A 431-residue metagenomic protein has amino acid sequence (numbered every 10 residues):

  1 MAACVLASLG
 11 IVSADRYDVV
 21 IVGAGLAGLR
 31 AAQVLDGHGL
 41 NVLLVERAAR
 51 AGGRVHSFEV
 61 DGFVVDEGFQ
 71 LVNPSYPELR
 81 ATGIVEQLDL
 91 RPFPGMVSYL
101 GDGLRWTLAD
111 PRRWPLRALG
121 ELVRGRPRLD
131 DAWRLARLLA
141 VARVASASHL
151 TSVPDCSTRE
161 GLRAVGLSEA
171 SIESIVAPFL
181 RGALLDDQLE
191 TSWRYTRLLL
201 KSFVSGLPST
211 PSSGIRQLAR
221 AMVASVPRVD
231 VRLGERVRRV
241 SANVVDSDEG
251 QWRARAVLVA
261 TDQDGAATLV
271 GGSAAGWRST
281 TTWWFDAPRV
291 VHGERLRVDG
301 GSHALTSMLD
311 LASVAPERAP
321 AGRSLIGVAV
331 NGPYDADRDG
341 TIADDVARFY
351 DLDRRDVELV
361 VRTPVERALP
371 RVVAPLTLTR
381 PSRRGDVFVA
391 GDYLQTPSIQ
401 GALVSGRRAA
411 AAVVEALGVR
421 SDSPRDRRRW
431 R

Functional and structural regions predicted by a protein language model:
M1-V19, G37-H38: Extreme N-terminal leader/targeting segments of oxidoreductases
A3-L6, R238-D339, R348-F349, R428-R431: Mid-domain catalytic core of redox enzymes that form a hydrophobic substrate pocket/lid adjacent to a catalytic redox
L9-I11, L311, P316-R431: Conserved flavin/dinucleotide-binding core of flavoenzymes
Y17-L44: N-terminal Rossmann-like FAD-binding beta1-loop-alpha1 element of flavoenzymes
D36-E59: Glycine-rich FAD pyrophosphate-binding loop
H56-S75, A142-A147: Glycine-rich active-site loop/strand segments that organize a redox cofactor
L79-R80, I84-L189, V204-S205: Mobile amphipathic helical/loop "lid" adjacent to a hydrophobic cofactor/ligand pocket
R197-N243, W252: Helical element adjacent to the flavin cofactor pocket in flavoenzyme catalytic cores
